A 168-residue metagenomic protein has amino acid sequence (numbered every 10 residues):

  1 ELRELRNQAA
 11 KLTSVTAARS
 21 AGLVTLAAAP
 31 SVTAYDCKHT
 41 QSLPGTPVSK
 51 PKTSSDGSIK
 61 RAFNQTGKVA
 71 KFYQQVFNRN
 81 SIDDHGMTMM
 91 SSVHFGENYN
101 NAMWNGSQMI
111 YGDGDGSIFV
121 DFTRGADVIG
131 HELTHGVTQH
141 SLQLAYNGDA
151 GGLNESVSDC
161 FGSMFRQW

Functional and structural regions predicted by a protein language model:
E1-D127, G136-W168: Zymogen propeptides/activation segments of proteases
